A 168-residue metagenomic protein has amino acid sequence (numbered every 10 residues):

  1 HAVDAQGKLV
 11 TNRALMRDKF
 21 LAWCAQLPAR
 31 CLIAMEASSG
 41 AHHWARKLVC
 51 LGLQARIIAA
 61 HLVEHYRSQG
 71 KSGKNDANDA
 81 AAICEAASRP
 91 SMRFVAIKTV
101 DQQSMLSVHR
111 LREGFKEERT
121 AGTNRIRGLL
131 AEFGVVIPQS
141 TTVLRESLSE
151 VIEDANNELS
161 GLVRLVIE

Functional and structural regions predicted by a protein language model:
H1-E168: A detector of single, family-specific signature residues that are central to catalytic or substrate-handling motifs
